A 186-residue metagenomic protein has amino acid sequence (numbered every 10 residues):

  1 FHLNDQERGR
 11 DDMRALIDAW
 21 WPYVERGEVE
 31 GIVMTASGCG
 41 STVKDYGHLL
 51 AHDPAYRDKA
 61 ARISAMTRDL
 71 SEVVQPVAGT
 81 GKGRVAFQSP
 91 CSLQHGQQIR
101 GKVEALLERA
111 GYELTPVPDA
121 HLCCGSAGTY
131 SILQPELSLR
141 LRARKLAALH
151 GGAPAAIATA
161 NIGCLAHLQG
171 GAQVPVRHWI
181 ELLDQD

Functional and structural regions predicted by a protein language model:
F1-D186: Iron-sulfur cluster-binding electron-transfer modules in prokaryotic oxidoreductases
